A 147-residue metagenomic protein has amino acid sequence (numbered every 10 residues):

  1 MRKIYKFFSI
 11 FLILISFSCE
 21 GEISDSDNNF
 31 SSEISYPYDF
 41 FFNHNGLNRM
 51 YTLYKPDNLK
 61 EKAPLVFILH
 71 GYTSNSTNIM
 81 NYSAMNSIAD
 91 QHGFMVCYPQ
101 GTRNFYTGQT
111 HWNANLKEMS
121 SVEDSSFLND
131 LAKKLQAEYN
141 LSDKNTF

Functional and structural regions predicted by a protein language model:
R2-I10: Sec-dependent signal peptide recognition, specifically the positively charged N-region followed immediately by
F11-S18: Hydrophobic h-region of N-terminal signal peptides that target proteins for export in Gram-negative bacteria
C19-L65, T77-N78, S83, I88-Q91 (+2 more regions): A domain-start/cap signature at the N-terminus of enzymes
I68-G71, Y98: Structural cue for short, hydrophobic secondary-structure segments
H70-S74, A84, D90, K133-N140: Sec-exported extracytoplasmic/periplasmic mature domains
T73-N75, M80, N104: Serine-hydrolase catalytic-loop signature spanning alpha/beta hydrolases and amidase-signature enzymes
Q100-E123: Cap/lid segment of the alpha/beta-hydrolase catalytic domain
